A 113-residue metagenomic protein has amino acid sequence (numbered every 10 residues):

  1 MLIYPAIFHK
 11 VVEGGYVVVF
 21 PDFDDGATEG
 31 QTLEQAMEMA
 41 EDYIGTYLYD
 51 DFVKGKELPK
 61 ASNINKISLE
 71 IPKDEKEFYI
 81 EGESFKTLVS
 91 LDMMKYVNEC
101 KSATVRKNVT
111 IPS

Functional and structural regions predicted by a protein language model:
L2-I3, G45-T110: Short, charged, surface-exposed hinge/linker loops at domain edges that act as mobile lids or interdomain connectors
F8-D22: Short aromatic-glycine-(Arg/Gly/Cys) micro-motifs in beta-strand/loop hairpins
V12, D24, K95-V97: Residues that cap or initiate secondary-structure elements
F20-F23, K101-A103: Short glycine-enriched loop/turn motifs at secondary-structure junctions
D24-Q35, N108: A short, exposed loop/beta-hairpin motif centered on an aromatic-Gly-Thr core
T32-T46: A short, charged, amphipathic alpha-helix used as a generic interaction element across diverse proteins
S113: Surface-exposed, Lys/Arg-rich phosphate-binding patches that contact polyanionic backbones
